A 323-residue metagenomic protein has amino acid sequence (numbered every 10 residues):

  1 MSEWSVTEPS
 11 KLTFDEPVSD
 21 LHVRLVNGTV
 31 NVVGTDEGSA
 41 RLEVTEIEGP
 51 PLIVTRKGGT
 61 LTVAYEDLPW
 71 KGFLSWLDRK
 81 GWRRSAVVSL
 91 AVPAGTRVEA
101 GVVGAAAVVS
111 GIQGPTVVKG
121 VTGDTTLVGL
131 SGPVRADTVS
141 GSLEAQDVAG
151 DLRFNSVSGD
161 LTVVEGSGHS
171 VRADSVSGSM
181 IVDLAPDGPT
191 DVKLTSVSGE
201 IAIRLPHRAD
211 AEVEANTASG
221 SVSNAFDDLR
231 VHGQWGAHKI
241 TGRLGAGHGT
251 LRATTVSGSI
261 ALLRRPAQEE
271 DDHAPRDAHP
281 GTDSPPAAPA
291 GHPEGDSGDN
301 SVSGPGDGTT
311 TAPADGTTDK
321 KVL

Functional and structural regions predicted by a protein language model:
M1-T138, S142-L323: Intrinsically disordered, low-complexity terminal regions
